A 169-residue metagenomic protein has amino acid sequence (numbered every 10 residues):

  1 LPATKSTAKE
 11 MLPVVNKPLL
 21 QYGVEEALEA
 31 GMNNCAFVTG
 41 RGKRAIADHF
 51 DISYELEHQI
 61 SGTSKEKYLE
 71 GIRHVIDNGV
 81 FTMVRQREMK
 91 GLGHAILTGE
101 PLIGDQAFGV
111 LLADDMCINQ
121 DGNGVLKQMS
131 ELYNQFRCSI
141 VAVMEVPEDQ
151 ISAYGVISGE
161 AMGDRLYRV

Functional and structural regions predicted by a protein language model:
L1-K67, Q86, G122-E131: N-terminal glycine-rich phosphate-binding loop and ensuing alpha1 helix
T7, G79, R165: Residue-level signal for beta-strand positions within conserved beta-sheet cores that form or flank
G31-M32, G104, Q135, R168: Short loop/turn motifs at secondary-structure junctions
E55-Q59, E66-M162: Conserved beta-loop-beta/alpha segment of the NTase-like Rossmann-fold superfamily that binds/positions NTPs
G163-V169: Short, intrinsically disordered, charge-balanced linker/junction segments flanking boundaries in proteins
